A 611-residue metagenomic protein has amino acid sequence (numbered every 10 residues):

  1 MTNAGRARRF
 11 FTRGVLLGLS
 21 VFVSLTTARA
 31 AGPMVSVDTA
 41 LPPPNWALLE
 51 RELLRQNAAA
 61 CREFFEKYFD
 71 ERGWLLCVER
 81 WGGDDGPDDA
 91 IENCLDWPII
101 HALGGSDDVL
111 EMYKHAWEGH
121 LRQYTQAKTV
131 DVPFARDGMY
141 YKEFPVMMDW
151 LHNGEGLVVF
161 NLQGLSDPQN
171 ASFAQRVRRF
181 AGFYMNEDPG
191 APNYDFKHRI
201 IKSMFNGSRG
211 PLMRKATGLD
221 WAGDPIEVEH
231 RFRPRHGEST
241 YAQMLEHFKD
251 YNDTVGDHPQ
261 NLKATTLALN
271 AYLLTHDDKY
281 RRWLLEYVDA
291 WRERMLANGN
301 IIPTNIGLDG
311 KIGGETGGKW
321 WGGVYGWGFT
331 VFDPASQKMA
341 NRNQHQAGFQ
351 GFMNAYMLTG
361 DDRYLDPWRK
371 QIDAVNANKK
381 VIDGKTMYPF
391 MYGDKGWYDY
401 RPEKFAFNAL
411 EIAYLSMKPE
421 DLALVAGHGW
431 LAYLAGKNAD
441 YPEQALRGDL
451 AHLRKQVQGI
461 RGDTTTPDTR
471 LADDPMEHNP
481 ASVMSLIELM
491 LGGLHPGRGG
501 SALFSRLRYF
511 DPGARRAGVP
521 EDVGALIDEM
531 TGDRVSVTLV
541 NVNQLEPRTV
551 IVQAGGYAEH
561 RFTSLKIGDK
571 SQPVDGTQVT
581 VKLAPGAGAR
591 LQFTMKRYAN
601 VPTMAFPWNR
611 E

Functional and structural regions predicted by a protein language model:
M1-F10: N-terminal secretory signal peptides that target proteins for export/translocation
R9-F10, V21, E63, Q592: Intrinsic disorder/low-structure terminal segments
R13-S24: Bacterial N-terminal signal peptides
T27-R29: Sec/Tat signal peptide C-region and signal peptidase I cleavage site
A31-D569, D575-E611: Glycan-recognition and catalytic cores of secretory/periplasmic carbohydrate-active enzymes
